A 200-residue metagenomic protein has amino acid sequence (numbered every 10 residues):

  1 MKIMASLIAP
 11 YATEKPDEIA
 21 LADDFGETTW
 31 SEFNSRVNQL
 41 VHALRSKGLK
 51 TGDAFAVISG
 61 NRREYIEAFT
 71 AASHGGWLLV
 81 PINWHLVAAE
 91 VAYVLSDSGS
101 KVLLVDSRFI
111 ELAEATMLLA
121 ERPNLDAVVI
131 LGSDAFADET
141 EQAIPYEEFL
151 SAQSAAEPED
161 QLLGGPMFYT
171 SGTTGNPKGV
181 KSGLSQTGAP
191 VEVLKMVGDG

Functional and structural regions predicted by a protein language model:
M1-A20, G165: A short N-terminal helical cap/helix-turn-helix that marks the beginning of AMP-binding/adenylate-forming
Y11, F33, V37, L44 (+7 more regions): Adenylate-forming
D17, A143, E147-S171, G175-N176 (+1 more regions): Conserved pre-ATP/AMP-binding loop-to-beta segment of ANL
D17-R62, I66, V87-A92: Conserved AMP-binding/adenylate-forming core of the ANL superfamily
T29, K50, L78, N176-P177: Short coil/turn motifs that cap or connect alpha-helices
N34-Q39, V180-G200: Conserved structural elements of the adenylate-forming
N38-H42, G99, G175: Solvent-exposed alpha-helix faces
S46-K47, E67, H74-A152, E159-D160: Structural core segment of the AMP-binding/adenylate-forming
